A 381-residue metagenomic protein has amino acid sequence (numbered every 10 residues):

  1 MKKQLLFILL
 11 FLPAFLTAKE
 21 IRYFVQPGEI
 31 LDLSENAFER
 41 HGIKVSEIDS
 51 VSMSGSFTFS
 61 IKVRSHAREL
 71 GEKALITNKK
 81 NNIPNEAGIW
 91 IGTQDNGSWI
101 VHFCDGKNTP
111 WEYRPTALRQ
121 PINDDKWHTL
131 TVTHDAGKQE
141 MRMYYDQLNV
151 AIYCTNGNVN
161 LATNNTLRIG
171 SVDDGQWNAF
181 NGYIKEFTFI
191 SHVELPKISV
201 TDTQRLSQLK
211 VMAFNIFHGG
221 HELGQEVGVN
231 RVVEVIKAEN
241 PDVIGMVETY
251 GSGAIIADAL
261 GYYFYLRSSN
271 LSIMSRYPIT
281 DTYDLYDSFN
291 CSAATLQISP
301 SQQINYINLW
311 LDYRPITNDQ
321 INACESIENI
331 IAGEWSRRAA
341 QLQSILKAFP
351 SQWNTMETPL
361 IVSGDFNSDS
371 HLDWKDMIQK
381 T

Functional and structural regions predicted by a protein language model:
L16-Y23, V193-A259, Q303-I304: N-terminal, active-site-proximal structural segment of metallo-dependent hydrolase catalytic domains
E39-F103, E140, F189-K197: Extracellular glycan-recognition modules
I48-F59, R119-K126, V159-N160, W177-Y183: Extracellular/lumenal carbohydrate-interaction signature centered on repeated Trp-anchored short motifs
H102-T129: Short, aromatic/His-centered strand-loop micro-motif at the edge of beta-sheets
K126-M141: Localized edge beta-strand/strand-to-loop motifs within extracellular or lumenal beta-rich domains
Y153-Y183: Flexible glycan-contacting loops in extracellular carbohydrate-active proteins
V243-N318: Structured beta-strand-rich core segments of catalytic domains in phosphoester-bond hydrolases
E325-T381: Metal-dependent phosphoesterases centered on the DNase I-like endonuclease/exonuclease/phosphatase
